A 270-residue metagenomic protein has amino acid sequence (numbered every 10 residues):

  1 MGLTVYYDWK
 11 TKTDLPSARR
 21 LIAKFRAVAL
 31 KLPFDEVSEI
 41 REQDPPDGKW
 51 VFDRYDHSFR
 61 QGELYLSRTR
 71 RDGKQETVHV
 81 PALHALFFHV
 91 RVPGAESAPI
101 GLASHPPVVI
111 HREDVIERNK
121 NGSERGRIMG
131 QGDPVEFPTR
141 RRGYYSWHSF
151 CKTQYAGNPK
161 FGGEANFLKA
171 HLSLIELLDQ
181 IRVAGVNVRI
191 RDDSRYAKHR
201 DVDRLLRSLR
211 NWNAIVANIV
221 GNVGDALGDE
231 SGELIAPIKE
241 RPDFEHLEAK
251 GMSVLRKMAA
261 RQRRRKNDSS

Functional and structural regions predicted by a protein language model:
M1-S270: Acidic (Asp/Glu-rich) sequence patches and key acidic residues that form negatively charged surfaces used
